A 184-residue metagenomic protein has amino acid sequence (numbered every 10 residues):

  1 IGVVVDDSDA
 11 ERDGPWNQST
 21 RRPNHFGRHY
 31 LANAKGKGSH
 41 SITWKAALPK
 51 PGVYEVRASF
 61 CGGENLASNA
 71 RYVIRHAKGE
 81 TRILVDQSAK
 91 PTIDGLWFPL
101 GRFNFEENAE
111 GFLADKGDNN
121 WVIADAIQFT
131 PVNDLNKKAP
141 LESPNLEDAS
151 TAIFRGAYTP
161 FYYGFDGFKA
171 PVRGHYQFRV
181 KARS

Functional and structural regions predicted by a protein language model:
I1-R28, H40, G63-N65, H76 (+2 more regions): Low-complexity, glycine/serine/threonine/alanine-rich intrinsically disordered linker and propeptide segments
A34-A47: A surface-exposed beta-strand-loop module
W44-A46, A58, Y72-I74, V180: Preference for bulky hydrophobic residues occupying beta-strand positions in well-ordered beta-sheet regions
A47-P49, F103: Hydrophobic loop/turn residues within beta-sheet-rich immunoglobulin-like superfamily modules
G52-A58, Y176: A short tyrosine-centered beta-strand micro-motif
E55, N65-V73: Beta-strand acidic-aromatic groove motif in beta-rich domains, primarily in extracellular
N65-L66, E80-R82: Substrate-binding/catalytic groove segments of enzymes that remodel or degrade extracellular structural polymers
R82-P91: Solvent-exposed serine/threonine-rich low-complexity stretches and specific carbohydrate-binding patches
